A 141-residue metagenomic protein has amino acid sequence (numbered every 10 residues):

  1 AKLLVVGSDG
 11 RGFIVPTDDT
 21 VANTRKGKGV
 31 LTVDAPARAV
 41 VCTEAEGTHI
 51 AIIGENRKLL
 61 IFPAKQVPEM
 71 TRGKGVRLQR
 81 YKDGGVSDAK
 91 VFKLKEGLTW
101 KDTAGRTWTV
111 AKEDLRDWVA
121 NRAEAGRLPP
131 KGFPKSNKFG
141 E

Functional and structural regions predicted by a protein language model:
A1-E141: Short, structured "edge-of-domain" segments at secondary-structure transitions
